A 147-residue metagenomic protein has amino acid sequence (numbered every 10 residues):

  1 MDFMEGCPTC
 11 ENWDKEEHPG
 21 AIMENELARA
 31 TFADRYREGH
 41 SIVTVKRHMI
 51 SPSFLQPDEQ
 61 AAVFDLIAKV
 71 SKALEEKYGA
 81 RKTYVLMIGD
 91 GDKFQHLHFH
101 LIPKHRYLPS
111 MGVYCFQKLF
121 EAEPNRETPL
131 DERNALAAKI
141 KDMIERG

Functional and structural regions predicted by a protein language model:
M1-G147: HIT superfamily nucleotide-processing domains
